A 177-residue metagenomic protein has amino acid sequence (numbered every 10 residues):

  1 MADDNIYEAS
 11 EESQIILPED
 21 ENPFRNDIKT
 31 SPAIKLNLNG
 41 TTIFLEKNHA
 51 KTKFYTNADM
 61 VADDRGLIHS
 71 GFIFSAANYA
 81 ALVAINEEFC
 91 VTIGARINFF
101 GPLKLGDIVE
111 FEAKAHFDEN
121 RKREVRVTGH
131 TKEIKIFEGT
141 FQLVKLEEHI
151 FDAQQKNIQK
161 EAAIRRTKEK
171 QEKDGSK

Functional and structural regions predicted by a protein language model:
M1-E21, F89, K104-L105, H116-K177: HotDog/MaoC-like acyl-thioester-processing domains
E21-P32, Y79-E88: Short, solvent-exposed helix-to-loop capping segments enriched in aromatics
T30-I68: Catalytic strand-loop segment that frames the active site of acyl-thioester-processing enzymes
L36, N48-A50, V91-A95, V109 (+2 more regions): A generic structural signal for short beta-strands and their flanking turns/coil linkers
T52, A95-F99, A113, V127 (+1 more regions): A structural signal for short, well-ordered beta-strand segments
V61-F74, N78, L82: Compact, glycine-rich, soluble single-domain proteins
A62-G66, I93, H149: A short, polar/proline- and glycine-enriched secondary-structure boundary/capping micro-motif
Y79-E110, A115: Hydrophobic beta-strand-centered segment that forms part of the acyl-chain substrate-binding groove
